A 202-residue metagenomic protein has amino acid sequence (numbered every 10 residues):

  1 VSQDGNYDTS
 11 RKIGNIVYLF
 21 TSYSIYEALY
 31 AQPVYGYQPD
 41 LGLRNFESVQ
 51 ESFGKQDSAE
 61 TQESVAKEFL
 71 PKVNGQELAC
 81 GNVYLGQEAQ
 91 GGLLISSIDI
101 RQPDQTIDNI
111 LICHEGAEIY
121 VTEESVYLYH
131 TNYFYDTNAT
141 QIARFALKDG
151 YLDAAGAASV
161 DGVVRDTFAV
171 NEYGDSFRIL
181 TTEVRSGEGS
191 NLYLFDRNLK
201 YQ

Functional and structural regions predicted by a protein language model:
V1-Q202: Beta-sheet-rich non-transmembrane sensory/scaffold domains
